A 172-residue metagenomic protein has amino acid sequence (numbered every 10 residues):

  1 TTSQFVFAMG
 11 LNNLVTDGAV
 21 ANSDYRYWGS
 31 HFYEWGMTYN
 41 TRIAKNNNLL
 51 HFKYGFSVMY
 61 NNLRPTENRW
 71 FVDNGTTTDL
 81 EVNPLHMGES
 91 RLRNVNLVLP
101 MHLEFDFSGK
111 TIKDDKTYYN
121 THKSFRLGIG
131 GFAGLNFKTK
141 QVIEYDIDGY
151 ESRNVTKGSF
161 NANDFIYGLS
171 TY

Functional and structural regions predicted by a protein language model:
T2, R42-L50, S108-S124: Short loop/turn motifs that connect adjacent beta-strands in outer-membrane beta-barrel proteins
S3, Y27-Y33, R93-L99, K123 (+1 more regions): Residues that define the transmembrane beta-barrel architecture of outer-membrane proteins
S3-Q4, M9-L14, N22-E81: Glycine- and aromatic-enriched membrane insertion/assembly motifs of diderm outer-membrane and organelle channel
F5-M9, F52-F56, M101, L127-G131 (+1 more regions): Membrane-embedded beta-strand positions of outer-membrane beta-barrel proteins
M9-V15, V58-R64, F105-G109, G131-T139: Transmembrane beta-strands of outer-membrane beta-barrel pores
G18-W28, R64-N94, F137-D148, S152-I166: Extracellular/periplasm-exposed beta-strand and loop segments of Gram-negative cell-envelope proteins, dominated by
T38-N40, S90-L92, H102-D106, S170-Y172: Transmembrane beta-barrel domains of outer membrane proteins
T111-V142, T156: A mid-sequence, solvent-exposed acidic-amphipathic segment
